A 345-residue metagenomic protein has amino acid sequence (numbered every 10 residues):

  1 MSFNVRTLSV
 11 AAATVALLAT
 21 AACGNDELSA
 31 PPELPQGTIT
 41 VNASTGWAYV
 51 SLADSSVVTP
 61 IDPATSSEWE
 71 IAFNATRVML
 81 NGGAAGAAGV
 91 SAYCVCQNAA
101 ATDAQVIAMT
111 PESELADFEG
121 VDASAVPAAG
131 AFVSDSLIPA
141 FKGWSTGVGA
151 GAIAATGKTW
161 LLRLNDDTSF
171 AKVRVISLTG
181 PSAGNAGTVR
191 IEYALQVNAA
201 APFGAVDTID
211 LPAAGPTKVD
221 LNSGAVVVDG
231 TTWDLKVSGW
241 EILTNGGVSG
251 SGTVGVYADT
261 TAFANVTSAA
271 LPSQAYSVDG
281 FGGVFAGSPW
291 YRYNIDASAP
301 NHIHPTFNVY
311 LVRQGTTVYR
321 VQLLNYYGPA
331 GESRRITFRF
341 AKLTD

Functional and structural regions predicted by a protein language model:
M1-A11: Bacterial N-terminal signal peptides that target proteins for export
N4-V5, G24-D26: Intrinsically disordered, low-complexity regulatory segments in tyrosine-phosphorylation signaling proteins
A19-A22: C-terminal motif of bacterial Sec signal peptides marking the signal peptidase cleavage site
N25-D345: Surface-exposed, beta-sheet-biased, low-hydrophobicity segments with strongly acidic/polar composition
